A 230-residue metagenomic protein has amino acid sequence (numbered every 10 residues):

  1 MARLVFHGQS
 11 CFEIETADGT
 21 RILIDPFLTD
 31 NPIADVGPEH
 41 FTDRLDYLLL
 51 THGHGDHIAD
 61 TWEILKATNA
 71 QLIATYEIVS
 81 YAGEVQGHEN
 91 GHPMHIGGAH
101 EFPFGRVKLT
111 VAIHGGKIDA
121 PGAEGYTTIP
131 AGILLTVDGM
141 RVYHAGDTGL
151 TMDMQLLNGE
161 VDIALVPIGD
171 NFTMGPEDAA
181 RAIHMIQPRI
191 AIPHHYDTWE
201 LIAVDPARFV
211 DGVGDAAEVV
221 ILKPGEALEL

Functional and structural regions predicted by a protein language model:
M1-R21, F27-N31, P38, H184 (+2 more regions): Zn-dependent metallo-beta-lactamase
M1-R3, E15-I22, A99-K108, T136-V142 (+1 more regions): Beta-strand-turn-beta hairpins that frame and shape the catalytic cleft of phosphate-ester-processing enzymes
E13-H54, A59-K66, E77, G115-Y126 (+1 more regions): Pre-active-site segment of Zn-dependent metallo-hydrolases
L23-D25, L45-G53, I73-Y76, Y143-G146 (+3 more regions): Active-site neighborhood of phospho(di)ester-bond hydrolases with catalytic His/Asp-centered motifs
D30-N31, H54-A59, V79-A82, G98-E101 (+5 more regions): Active-site environment of divalent metal-dependent phosphoester hydrolases
A59-I118: Glycine/small-residue-rich loop that forms an oxyanion/phosphate-binding "nest" at active or ligand-binding sites
Q71, G83-A99, A180, H184-L230: Binuclear metal-ion centers of metallo-dependent hydrolases, dominated by the metallo-beta-lactamase
G122-H184: Active-site-proximal loop/helix segments of hydrolase catalytic cores
